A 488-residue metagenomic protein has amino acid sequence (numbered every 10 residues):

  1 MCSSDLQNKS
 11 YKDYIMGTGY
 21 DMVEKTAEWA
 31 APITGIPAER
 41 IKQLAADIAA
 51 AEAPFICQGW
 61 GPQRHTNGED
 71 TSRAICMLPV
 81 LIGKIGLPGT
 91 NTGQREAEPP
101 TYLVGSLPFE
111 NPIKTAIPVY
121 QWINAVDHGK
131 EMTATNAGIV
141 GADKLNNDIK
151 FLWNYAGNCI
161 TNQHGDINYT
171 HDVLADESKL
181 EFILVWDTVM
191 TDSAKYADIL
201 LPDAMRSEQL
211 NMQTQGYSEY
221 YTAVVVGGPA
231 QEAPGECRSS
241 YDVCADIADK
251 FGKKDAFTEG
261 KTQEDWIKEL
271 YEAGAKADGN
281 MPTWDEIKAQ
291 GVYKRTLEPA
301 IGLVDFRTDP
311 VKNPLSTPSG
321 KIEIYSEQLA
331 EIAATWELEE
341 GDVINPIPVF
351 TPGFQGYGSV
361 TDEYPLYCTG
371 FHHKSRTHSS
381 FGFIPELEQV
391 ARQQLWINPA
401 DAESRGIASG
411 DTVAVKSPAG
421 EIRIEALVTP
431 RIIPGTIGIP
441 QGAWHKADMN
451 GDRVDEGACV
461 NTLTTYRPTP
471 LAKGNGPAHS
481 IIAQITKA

Functional and structural regions predicted by a protein language model:
S4-A51: Long, well-ordered, tryptophan-enriched scaffold segments
Q7-Y11, E24-E28, C57-P62, Y155 (+1 more regions): Flexible glycine/proline-enriched surface loops and loop-helix/loop-strand junctions
Y20-M22, K42-F55, G138-F151, Y357: Glycine-rich phosphate/diphosphate-binding loops that line cofactor/substrate pockets in enzymes
W29-I33, G59-T66, E98-P100, N158-I160: Conserved short loop/turn motifs at secondary-structure junctions
M77-Y196, A204-M212, A230, K288 (+1 more regions): Extended redox/cofactor-interaction regions of prokaryotic respiratory oxidoreductases
Y169-D172, S178-F182, T188-T191, A223 (+3 more regions): Phosphate/diphosphate-binding loops
A204-P229, E236, P434-T436: Catalytic or ion-translocation cores adjacent to nucleophile or general acid/base/metal-coordination motifs in diverse
R238-Q290, S379-F381, P385-W396, A400-A488: Long, contiguous, secondary-structure-rich segments that constitute the structural scaffold of globular domains
